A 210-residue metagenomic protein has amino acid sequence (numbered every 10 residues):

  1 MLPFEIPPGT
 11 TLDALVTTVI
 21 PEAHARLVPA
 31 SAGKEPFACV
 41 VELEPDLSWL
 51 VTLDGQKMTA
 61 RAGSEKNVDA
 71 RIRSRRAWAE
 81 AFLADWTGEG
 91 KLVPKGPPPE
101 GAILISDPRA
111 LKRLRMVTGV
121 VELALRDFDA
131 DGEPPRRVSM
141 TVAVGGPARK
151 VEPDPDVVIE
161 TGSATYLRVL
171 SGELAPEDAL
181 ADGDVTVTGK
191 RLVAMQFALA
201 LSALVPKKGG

Functional and structural regions predicted by a protein language model:
M1-G210: Feature captures hydrophobic
